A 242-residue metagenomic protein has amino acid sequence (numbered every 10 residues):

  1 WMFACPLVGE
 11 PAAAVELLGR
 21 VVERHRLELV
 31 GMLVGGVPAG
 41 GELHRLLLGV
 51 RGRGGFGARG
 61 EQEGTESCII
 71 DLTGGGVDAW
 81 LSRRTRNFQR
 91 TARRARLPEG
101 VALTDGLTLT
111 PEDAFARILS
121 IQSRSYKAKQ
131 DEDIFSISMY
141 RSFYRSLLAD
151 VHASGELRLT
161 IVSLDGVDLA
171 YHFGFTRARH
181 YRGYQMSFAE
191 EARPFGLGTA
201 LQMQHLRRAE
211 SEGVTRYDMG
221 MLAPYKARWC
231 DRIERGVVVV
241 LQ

Functional and structural regions predicted by a protein language model:
W1-E63, F175-I233: Acyl-donor binding region in acyl/amide transferases
G36-P194: A conserved beta-strand-loop-helix scaffold within acyl/acetyltransferase catalytic domains
R235-V238: A glycine-biased, small/acidic residue-tolerant capping/turn segment at secondary-structure junctions
L241-Q242: Membrane-proximal basic amphipathic "stem/tether" segments
